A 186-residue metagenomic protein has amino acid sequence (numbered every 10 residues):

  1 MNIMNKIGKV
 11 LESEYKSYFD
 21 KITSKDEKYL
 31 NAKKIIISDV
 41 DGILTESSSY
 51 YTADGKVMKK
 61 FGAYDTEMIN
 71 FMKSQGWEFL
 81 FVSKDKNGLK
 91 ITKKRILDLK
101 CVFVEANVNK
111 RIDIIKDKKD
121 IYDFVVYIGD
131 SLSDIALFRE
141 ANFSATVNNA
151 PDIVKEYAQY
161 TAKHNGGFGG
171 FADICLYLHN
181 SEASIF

Functional and structural regions predicted by a protein language model:
M1-M4, G88-I91, I121: Non-catalytic interaction/Regulatory regions outside core domains
M1-V40, Y50, F124: Non-catalytic pre-domain segments flanking phosphatase-related domains
D39-D41, S47, D85, D130-S131 (+1 more regions): Fold-independent oxyanion-binding glycine-rich loops and adjacent beta-strand/coil segments at enzyme active sites
I43, M68-K93, F138: Substrate-recognition element of Asp-dependent hydrolases with the DxDx(T/V) motif
L44-F71: A positional/architectural concept
G55, N87-L89, I112: Chalcogenol-based redox active-site neighborhoods
M58-F61, D98-E105, I112-F186: Mg2+-dependent phosphoryl-transfer enzymes with acidic/Ser/Thr/Gly-rich catalytic loops
V82-K86, V104-N109: Conserved beta-strand/loop elements of the cytosolic catalytic core of P-type E1-E2 ATPases, chiefly in the P-domain
